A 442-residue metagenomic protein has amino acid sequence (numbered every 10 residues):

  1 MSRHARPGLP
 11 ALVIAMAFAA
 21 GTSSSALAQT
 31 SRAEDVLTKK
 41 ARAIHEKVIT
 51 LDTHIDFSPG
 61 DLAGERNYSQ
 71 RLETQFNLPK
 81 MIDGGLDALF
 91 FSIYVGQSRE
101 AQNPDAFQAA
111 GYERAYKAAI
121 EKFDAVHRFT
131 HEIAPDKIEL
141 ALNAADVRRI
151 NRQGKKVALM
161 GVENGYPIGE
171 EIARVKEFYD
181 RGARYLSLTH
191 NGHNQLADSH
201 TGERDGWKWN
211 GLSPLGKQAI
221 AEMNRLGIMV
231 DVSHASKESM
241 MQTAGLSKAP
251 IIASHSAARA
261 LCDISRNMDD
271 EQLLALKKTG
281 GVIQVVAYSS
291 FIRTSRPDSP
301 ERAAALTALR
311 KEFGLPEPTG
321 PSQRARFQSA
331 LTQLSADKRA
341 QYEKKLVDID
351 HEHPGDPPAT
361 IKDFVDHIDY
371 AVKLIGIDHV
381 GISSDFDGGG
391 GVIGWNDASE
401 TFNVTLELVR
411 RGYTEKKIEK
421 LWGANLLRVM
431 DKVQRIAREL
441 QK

Functional and structural regions predicted by a protein language model:
M1-L12: Bacterial N-terminal signal peptides that target proteins for export
P10-S23: Bacterial N-terminal signal peptides
L27-N210, D263-K442: N-terminal hydrophobic targeting/anchoring segments and the immediately downstream early-domain regions of hydrolases
H54-D56, H234, H255: Histidine-centered divalent metal-coordination motifs
K208-L215, D231-S236, M268: Short, contiguous, pocket-lining structural segments that sit at or immediately flank catalytic/ligand-binding sites
W209-M223, T243-I251: Alpha-helix-loop-beta-strand connector modules within alpha/beta enzyme cores
Q218-V232, E238-Q242, Q272-K278, D366 (+1 more regions): Substrate-binding cleft of carbohydrate-active enzyme catalytic domains
K237, M241-K277: Acidic, glycine-rich loop-and-beta core segments that form the ion-binding/anion-interacting portion of active sites
